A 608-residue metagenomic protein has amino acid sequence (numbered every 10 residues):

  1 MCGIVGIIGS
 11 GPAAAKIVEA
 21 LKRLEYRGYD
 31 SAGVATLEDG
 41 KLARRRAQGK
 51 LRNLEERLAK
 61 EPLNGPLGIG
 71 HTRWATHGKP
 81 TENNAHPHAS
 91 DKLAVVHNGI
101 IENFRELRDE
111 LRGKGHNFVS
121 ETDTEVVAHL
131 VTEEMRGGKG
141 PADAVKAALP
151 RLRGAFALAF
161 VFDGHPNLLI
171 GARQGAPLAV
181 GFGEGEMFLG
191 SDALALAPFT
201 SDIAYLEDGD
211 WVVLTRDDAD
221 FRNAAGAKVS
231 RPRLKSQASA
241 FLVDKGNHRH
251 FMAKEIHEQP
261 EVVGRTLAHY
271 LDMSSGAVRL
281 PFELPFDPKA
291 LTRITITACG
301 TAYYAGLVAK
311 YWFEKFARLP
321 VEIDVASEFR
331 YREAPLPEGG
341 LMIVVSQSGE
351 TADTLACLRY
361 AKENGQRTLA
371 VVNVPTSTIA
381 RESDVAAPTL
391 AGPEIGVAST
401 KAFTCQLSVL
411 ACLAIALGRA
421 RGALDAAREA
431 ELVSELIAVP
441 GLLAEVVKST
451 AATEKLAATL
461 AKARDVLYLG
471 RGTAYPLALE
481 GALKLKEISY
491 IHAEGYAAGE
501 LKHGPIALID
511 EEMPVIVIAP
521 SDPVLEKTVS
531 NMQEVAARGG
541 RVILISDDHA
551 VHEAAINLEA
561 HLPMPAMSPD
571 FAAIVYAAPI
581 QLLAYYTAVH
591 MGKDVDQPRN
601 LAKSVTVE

Functional and structural regions predicted by a protein language model:
M1-K245, R249-H250, E258-T292, Y304 (+6 more regions): Conserved short alpha-helical segments that host acidic/polar catalytic motifs at enzyme active sites
C2, G28, I69, G99 (+13 more regions): Buried hydrophobic positions in well-ordered alpha/beta secondary-structure cores of metabolic enzymes
G49, P66-N83, S274-F286, A309-V345 (+2 more regions): Glycine-rich oxoanion-binding loops at beta->alpha junctions
V96, V161, A172, G181-G183 (+24 more regions): Generic beta-strand/beta-sheet core signal
G181, A305-L307, E322-I323, A352-L355 (+9 more regions): Extended hydrophobic-aromatic, low-complexity segments
G226, M252, R541, M567-E608: Generic C-terminus detector
Q259-V263, L267-T295, N364, V385-P514 (+1 more regions): Active-site phosphate/pyrophosphate-binding segments
K289-E431, E435-A438, I518-A560, L583 (+1 more regions): Glycine-rich phosphate-binding loops that contact phosphosugars or nucleotide phosphates
